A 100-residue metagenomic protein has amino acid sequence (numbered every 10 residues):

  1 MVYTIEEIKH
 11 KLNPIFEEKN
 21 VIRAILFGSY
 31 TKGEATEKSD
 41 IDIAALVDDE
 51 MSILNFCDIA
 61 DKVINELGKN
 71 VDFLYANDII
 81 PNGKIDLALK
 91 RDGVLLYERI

Functional and structural regions predicted by a protein language model:
M1-R23, K32-E37, D49-I100: Catalytic core of pol beta-like nucleotidyltransferases
S29: Conserved H-loop
S39-I41: Short, conserved active-site loops that position catalytic residues or coordinate cofactors/metal ions across diverse
A44-D48: Short hydrophobic/aromatic beta-strand micro-patches that form the beta-sheet surface supporting nucleotide- or nucleic
